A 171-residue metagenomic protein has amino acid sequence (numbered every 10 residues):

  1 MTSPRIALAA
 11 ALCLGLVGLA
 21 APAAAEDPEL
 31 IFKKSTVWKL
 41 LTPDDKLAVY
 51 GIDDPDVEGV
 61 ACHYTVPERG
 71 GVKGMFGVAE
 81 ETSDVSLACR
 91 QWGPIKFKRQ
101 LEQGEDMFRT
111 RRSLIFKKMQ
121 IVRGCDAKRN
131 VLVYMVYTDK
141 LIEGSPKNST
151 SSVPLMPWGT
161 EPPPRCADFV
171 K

Functional and structural regions predicted by a protein language model:
M1-A10: Bacterial N-terminal signal peptides that target proteins for export
A9-G18: Bacterial N-terminal signal peptides
L19-D27: Sec/Tat signal peptide C-region and signal peptidase I cleavage site
E26-S86: N-terminal secretory signal peptides
G59-D126: Mature extracytoplasmic domains of secretory-pathway proteins
K98-K171: Beta-strand-rich cores of mature extracytoplasmic or soluble domains
